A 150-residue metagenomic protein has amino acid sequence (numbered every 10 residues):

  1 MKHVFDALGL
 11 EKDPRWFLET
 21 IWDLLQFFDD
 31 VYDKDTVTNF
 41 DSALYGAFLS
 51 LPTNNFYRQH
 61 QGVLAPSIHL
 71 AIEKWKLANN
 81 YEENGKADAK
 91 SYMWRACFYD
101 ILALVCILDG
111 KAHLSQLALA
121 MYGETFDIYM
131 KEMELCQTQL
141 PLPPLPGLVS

Functional and structural regions predicted by a protein language model:
M1-S150: All-alpha prenyltransferase/terpene-synthase fold signal
